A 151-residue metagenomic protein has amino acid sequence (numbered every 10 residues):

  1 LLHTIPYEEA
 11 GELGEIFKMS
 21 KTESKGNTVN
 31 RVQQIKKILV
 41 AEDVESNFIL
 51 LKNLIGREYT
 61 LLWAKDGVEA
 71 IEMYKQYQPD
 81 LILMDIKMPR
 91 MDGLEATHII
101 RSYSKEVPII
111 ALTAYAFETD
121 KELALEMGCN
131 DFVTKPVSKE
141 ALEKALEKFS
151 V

Functional and structural regions predicted by a protein language model:
L1-T28: C-terminal catalytic ATP-binding subdomain
E42: Conserved acidic carboxylate
I49-G56: Charged docking surfaces used in two-component/phosphorelay signaling
Y59-K65, M73, V133: Short hydrophobic/Thr-rich beta-strand motif most characteristic of the beta2 strand and flanking loop of CheY-like
Y77-L83: Active-site beta3 strand of CheY-like receiver
M88: Receiver (REC) domain active-site loop signature in two-component systems and cognate sites in sensor histidine kinases
